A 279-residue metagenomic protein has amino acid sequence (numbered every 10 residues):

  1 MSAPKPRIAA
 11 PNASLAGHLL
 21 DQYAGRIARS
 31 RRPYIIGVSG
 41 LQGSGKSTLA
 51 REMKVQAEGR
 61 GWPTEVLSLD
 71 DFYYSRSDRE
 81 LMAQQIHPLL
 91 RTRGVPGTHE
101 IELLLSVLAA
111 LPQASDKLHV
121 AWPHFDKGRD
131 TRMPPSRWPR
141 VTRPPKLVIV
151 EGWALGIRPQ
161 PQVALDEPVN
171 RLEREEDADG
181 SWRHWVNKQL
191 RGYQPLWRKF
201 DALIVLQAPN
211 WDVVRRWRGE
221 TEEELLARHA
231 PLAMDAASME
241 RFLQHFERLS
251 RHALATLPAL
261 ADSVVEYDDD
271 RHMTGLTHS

Functional and structural regions predicted by a protein language model:
M1-I36, L41: Extreme N-terminal, non-catalytic leader segments that precede Walker-type/kinase nucleotide-binding cores
P33-G37, P63, L147-I149: Residue-level preference for the first positions of well-ordered beta-strands
K46: Conserved lysine of the Walker
L49, M53: Hydrophobic positions on the alpha1 helix immediately C-terminal to the Walker A/P-loop
V55-E65: Post-Walker A helix-loop "phosphate-sensing" segment adjacent to the P-loop in P-loop NTPases
E65-S68, F72-R129: Conserved nucleotide-sensing/catalytic segment adjacent to the nucleotide-binding pocket in NTP-handling enzymes
V107-I157: Phosphate-binding/switch loop-helix module in NTP-utilizing enzymes
A154-S279: Conserved NTP phosphate-binding and transfer environment spanning the P-loop NTPase/kinase superfamily
